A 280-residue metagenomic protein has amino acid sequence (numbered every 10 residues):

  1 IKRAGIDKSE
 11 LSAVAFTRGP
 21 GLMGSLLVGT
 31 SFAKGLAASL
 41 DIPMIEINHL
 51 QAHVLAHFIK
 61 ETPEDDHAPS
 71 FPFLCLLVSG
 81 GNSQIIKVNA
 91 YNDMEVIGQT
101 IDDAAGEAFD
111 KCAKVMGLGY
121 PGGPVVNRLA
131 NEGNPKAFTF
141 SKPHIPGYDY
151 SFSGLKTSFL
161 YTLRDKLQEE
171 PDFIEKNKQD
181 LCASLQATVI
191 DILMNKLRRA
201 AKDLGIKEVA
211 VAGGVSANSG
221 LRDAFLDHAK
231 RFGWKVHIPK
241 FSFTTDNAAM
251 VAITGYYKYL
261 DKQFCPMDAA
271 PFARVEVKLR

Functional and structural regions predicted by a protein language model:
I1-K34, A38: Short beta-strand-loop/turn "lid" adjacent to the catalytic site in phosphate-handling enzymes
D7-E10, F32-H49, V54-F58, F232: Nucleotide and nucleotide-moiety/phosphate-recognizing core
D7-R18, L204-S216, H237-K240: Short glycine-rich phosphate-binding loop at a beta-alpha junction
E46-I47, V209, L226-V251: Conserved phosphate-binding/catalytic loops in two-lobed NTP-binding clefts
I47-F73, T254: Conserved phosphate-binding catalytic cores of ATP/NTP-utilizing and phosphoryl-transfer enzymes
Q51, N89-E132, K156-T157, Y161-D165: Glycine-rich phosphate-binding loop plus the immediately following alpha-helix
H53-L55, P239-L279: Glycine-rich phosphate-binding/hydrolytic loop that grips phosphoryl groups
R128-V209, N218-F232, Y259-K262, L279-R280: A contiguous, well-structured pocket-lining segment that forms one wall/lid of small-molecule binding clefts in soluble
